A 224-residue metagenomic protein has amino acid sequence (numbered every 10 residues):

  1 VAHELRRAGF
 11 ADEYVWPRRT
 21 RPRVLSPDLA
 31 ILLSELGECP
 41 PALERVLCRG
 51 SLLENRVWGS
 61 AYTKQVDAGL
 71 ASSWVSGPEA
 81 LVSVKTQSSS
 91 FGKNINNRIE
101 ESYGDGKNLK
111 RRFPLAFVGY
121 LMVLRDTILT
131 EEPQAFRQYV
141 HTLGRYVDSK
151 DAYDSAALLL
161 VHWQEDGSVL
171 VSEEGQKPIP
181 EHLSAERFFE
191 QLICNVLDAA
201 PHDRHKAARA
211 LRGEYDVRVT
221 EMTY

Functional and structural regions predicted by a protein language model:
V1-E54: Acidic-basic catalytic patches of nuclease active cores, encompassing PD-(D/E)XK and other metal-cofactor nuclease
E4-A11, V24, L115, L129-Y224: C-terminal tail/extension regions appended to the core domain(s) of diverse proteins
E13-T20, L121-L124, L159-W163: Acidic carboxylate-rich catalytic motifs and surrounding loops in phosphoryl-/glycosyl-chemistry enzymes
G50-N55, A61-V66: Short acidic (Asp/Glu) patches
N55-R56, D67-L70, S90, Y103-R111 (+1 more regions): Short secondary-structure capping micro-motifs at structural edges
A61, N94, R98, E181 (+1 more regions): Phosphate/oxyanion-binding active-site loops and adjacent basic polyanion-contact surfaces
Y62-K64, G69-L81: Active-site beta-strand-loop-beta-strand hairpin of nuclease catalytic cores that positions key catalytic residues
S76-G77, K85-Q134: Catalytic cores of nucleic-acid endonucleases
